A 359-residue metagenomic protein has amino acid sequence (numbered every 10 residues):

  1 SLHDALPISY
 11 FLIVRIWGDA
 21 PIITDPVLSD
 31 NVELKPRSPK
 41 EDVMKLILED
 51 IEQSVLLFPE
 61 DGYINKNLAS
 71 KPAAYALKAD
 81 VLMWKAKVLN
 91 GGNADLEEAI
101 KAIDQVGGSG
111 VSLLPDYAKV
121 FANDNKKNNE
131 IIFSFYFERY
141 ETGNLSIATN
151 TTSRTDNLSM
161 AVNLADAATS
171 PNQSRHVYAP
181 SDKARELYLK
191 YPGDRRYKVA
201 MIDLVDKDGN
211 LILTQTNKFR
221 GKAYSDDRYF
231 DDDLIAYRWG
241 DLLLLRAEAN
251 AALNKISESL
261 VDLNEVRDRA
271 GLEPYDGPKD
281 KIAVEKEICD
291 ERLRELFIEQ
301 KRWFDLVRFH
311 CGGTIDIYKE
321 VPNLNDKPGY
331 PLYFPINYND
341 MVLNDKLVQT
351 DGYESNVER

Functional and structural regions predicted by a protein language model:
S1-S146, L189-R359: Acidic/polar-rich alpha-helix caps and helix-coil junctions
Y140-T169, E299: Acidic-aromatic pocket-rim loops
E141, S174-P180, A184-Y188: A surface-exposed, glycine/aromatic-enriched loop/edge motif typical of exported proteins
R154, M160, K183-R185, L343: Terminal low-complexity, poorly structured segments
V162-V177, D231, I317-V321: Short C-terminal domain-edge/linker segments immediately following a structured domain
